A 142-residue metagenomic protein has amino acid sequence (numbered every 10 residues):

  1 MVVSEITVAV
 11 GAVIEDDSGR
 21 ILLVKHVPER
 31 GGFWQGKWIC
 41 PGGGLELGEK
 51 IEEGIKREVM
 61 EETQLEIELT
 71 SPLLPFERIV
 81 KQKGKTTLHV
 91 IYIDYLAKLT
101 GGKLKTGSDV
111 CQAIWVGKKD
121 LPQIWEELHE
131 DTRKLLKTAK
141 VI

Functional and structural regions predicted by a protein language model:
M1-L22, L96: Conserved N-terminal beta-strand and adjoining loop/helix that marks the start of the Nudix/MutT-like hydrolase domain
V2-I6, K37, K85-I91, V110: A generic structural micro-feature
I14, D94-K98, I114-G117: Short, well-ordered beta-strand micro-motif
E15-R20, E29, E46, R78-I79 (+1 more regions): Short, charged/polar surface micro-motifs in flexible loops or helix N-caps
R20-E61: Conserved Nudix-box catalytic region and its N-terminal flanking loop in Nudix hydrolases and closely related
G31, K105-I142: Nudix hydrolase/Nudix homology domain
G43, R57, T70, V116-K119: Structural detector for helix-capping/boundary residues
Q64-G101: Active-site segment of metal-dependent pyrophosphate-handling enzymes, primarily the Nudix hydrolase catalytic core
